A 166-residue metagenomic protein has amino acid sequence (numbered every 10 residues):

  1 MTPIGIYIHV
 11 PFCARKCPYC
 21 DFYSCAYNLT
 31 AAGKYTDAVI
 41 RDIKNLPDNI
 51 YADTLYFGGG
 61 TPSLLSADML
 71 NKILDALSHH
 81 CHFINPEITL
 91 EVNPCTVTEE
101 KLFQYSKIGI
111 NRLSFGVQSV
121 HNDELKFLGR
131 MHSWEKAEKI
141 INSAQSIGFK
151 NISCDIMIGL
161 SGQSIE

Functional and structural regions predicted by a protein language model:
M1-I6: Extreme N-terminal starter segment of soluble prokaryotic enzymes
I8-V10, V117: Alpha/beta-hydrolase
P11-F22: Local cysteine-cluster metal-coordination motifs and their immediate loop/turn environment, predominantly Fe-S cluster
S24-E166: Conserved non-cysteine loop/helix-boundary elements of the Radical SAM core domain that shape
